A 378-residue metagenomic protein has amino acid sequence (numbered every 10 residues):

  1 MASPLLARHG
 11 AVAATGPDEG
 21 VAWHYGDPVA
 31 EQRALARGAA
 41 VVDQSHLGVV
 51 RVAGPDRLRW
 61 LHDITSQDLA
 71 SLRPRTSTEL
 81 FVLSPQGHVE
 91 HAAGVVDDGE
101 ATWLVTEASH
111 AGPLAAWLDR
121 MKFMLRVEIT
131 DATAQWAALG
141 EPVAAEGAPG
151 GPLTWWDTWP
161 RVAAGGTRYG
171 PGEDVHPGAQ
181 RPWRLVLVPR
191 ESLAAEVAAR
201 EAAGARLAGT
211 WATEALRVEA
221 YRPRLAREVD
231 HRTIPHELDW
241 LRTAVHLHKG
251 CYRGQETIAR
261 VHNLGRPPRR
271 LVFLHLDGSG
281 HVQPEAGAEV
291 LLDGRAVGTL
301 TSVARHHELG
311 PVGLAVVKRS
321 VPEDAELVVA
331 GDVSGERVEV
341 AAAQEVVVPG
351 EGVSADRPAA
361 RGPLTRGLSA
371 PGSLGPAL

Functional and structural regions predicted by a protein language model:
M1-T78, L83, H88, G372 (+1 more regions): Acidic, proline/glycine-enriched N-terminal capping motif
P28-R37, L80-A92, K122-F123, P160-D174 (+1 more regions): Short amphipathic beta-strand starts and helix->beta connectors
A40-D63, E128-A148, R266-D277: Short glycine-/aliphatic-rich beta-strand segments at the starts of folded cytosolic domains
V49, H91-P223: Acidic, low-complexity central loop/insert segments
G54, L104, G140, G254 (+2 more regions): Residue-level signal for inorganic ion chemistry
H62-A70, H110, A116-M124, A202 (+3 more regions): Short, intrinsically disordered, mixed-charge
L185-H275: Anionic-ligand-binding alpha/beta catalytic cores of soluble enzymes and soluble regulatory domains that recognize
L241-V245, Q255, A259-L378: Glycine-rich, small/acidic residue-mixed loop/short-helix segments
